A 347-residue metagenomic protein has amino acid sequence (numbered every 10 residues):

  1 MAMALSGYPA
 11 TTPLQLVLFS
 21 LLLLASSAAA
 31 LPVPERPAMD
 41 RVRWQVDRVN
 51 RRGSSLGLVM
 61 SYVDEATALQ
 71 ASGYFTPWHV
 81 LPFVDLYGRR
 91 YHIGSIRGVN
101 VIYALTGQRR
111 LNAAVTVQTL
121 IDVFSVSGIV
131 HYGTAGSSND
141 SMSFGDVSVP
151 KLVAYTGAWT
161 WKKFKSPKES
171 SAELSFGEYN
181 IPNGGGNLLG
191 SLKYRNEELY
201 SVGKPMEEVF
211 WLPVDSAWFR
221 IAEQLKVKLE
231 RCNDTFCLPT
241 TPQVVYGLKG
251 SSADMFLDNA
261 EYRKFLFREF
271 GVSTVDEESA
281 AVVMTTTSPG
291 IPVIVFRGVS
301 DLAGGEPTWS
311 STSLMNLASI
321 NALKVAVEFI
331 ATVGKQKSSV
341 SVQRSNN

Functional and structural regions predicted by a protein language model:
A2-L14, S26-S27, P32-R41, Q45-L56 (+1 more regions): Glycine-rich phosphate- or other oxyanion-binding loops that anchor nucleotides, phosphorylated ligands
V17-L24: Bacterial N-terminal signal peptides
S61-E65: Short polar catalytic/cofactor-binding loops
L69: Residues that scaffold the ATP/ADP-binding catalytic core of kinase and kinase-like folds
S72-T76: Short Gly/aromatic-enriched secondary-structure transition segments
